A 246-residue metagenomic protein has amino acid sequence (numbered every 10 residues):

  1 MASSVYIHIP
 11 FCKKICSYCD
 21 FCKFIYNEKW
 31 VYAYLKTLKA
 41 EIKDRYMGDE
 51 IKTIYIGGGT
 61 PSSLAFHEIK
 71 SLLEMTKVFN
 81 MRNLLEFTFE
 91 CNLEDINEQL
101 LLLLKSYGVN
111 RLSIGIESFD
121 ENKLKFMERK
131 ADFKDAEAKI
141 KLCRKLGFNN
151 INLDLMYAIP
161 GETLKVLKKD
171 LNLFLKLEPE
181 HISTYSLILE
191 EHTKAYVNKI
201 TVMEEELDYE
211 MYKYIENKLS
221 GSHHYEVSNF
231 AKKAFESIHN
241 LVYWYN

Functional and structural regions predicted by a protein language model:
M1-I9: Immediate flanking context of iron-sulfur cluster ligation sites
A2, F24-R45, E50-N246: C-terminal scaffold of the Radical SAM
I7, D20, Y225-V227: Short secondary-structure boundary micro-motifs
P10-K23: Local cysteine-cluster metal-coordination motifs and their immediate loop/turn environment, predominantly Fe-S cluster
